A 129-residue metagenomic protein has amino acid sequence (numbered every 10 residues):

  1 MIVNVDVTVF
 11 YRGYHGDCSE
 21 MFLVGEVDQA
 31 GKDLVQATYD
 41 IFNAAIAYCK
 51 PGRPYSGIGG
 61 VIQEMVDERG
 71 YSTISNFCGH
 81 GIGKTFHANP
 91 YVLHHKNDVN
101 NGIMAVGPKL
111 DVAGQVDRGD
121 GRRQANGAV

Functional and structural regions predicted by a protein language model:
M1-V129: Active-site neighborhoods and metal-handling regions in enzymes and metal-associated proteins
